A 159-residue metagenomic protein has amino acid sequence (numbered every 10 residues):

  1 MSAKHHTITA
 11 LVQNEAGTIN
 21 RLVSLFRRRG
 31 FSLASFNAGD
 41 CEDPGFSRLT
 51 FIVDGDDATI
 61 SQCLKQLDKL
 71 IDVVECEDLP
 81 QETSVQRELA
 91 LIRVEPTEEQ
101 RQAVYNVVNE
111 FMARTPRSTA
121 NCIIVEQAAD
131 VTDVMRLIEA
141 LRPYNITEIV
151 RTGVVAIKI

Functional and structural regions predicted by a protein language model:
M1-S47, I52-I159: Long, contiguous binding/interaction regions
